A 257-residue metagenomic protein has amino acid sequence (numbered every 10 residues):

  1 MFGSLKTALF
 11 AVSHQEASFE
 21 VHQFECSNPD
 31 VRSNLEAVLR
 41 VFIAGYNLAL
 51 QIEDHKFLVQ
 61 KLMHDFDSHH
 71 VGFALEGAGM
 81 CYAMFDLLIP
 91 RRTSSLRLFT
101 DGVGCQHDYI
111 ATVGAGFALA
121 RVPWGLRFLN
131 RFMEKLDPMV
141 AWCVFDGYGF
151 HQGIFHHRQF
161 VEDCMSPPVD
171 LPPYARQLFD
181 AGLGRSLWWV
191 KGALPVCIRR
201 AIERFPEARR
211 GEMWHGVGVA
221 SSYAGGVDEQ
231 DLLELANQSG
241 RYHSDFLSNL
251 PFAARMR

Functional and structural regions predicted by a protein language model:
M1-R257: Mature, well-folded catalytic/scaffold domains that follow N-terminal targeting or propeptide regions
